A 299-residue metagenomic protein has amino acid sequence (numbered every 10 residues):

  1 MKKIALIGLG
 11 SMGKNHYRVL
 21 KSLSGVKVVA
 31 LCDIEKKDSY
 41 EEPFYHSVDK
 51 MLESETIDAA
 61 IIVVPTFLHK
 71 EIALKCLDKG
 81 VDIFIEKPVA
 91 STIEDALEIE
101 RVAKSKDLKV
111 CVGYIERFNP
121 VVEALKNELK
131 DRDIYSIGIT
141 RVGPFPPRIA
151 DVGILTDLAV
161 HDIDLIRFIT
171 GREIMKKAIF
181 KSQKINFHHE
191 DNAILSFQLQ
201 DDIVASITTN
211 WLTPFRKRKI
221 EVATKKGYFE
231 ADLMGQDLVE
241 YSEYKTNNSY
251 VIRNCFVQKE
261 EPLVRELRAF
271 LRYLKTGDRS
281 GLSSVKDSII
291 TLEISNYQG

Functional and structural regions predicted by a protein language model:
M1-Y40: N-terminal Rossmann-like dinucleotide-binding module
H16, P43-E100: Beta-loop-alpha module in the N-terminal Rossmann-like domain of NAD(P)-dependent dehydrogenases, especially those
A59-V64, L108, Q200, A269-G299: C-terminal helix-rich "cap/oligomerization" subdomain common to oxidoreductases
K79-V81, K106-L108, I203: A short helix->loop->beta-strand "cap" motif at the edges of active sites that frequently abuts
I85, V110-V112, A231: Hydrophobic residues in well-ordered beta-strands that form the structural core
A90-P146: A contiguous active-site-proximal alpha/beta segment in oxidoreductase catalytic domains
P146-V204, T209-F215, E221, I290: Rossmann-like dinucleotide-binding domain that binds NAD(P)(H)
I185-N186, Q200-R268, G281: NAD(P)-dinucleotide binding in Rossmann-like oxidoreductases
